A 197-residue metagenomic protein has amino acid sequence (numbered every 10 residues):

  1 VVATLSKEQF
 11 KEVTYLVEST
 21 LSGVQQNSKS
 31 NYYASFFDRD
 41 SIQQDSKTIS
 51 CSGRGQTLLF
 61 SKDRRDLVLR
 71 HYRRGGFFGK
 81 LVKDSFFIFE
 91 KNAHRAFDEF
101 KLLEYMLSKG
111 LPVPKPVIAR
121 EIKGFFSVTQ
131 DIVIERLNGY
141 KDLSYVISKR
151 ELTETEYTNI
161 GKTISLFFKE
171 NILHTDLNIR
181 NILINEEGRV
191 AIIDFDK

Functional and structural regions predicted by a protein language model:
V1-C51, D63-R64, E187-A191: Regulatory N- and C-terminal appendages and interdomain linkers associated with kinase/kinase-like NTP transferase
Y33-K141, S165, K169-E170: Conserved ATP-binding subdomain of kinase catalytic cores across diverse folds
H71, R136, L177, F195-K197: Generic detector of well-ordered alpha-helical packing
D142-E151: AlphaC helix of the protein kinase catalytic domain
T155-T163: Conserved alphaE helix
I172-I179: Catalytic-loop of the protein kinase fold
R180-K197: Catalytic activation segment of kinase domains across protein kinase-like and atypical kinase folds
